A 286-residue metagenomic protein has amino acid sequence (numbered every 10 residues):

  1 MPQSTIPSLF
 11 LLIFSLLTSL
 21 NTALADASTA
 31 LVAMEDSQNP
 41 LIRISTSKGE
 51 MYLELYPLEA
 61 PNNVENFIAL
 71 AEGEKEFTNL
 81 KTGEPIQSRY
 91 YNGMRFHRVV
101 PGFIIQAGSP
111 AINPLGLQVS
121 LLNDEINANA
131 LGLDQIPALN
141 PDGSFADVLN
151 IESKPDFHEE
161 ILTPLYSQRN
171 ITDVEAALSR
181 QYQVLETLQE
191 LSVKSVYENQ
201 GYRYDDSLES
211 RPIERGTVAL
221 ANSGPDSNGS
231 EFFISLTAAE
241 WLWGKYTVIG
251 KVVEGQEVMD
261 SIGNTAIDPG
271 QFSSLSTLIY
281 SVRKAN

Functional and structural regions predicted by a protein language model:
M1-P7: Positively charged n-region of N-terminal signal peptides that target proteins for export
S8-S19: Bacterial N-terminal signal peptides
L20-N286: Cyclophilin-like peptidyl-prolyl cis-trans isomerases
